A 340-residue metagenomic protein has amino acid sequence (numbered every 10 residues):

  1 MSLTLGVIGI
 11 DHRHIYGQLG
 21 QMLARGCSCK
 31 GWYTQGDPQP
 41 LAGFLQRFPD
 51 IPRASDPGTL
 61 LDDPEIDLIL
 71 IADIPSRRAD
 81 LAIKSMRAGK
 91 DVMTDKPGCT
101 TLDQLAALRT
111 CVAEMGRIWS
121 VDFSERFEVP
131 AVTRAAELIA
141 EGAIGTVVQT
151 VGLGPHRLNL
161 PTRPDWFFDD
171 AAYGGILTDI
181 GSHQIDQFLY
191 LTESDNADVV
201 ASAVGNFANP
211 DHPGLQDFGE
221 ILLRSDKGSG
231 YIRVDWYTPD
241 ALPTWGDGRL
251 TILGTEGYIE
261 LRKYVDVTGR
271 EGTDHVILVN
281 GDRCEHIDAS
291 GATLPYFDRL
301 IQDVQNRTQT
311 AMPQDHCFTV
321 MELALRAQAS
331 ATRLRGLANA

Functional and structural regions predicted by a protein language model:
M1, V7, Y33, L68-L70 (+2 more regions): C-terminal helix-rich "cap/oligomerization" subdomain common to oxidoreductases
M1-F48: N-terminal Rossmann-like dinucleotide-binding module
G6, I51, A241-L242, D247-D315 (+1 more regions): C-terminal glycine/acidic-rich active-site capping loop/insertion
R47-C111: Beta-loop-alpha module in the N-terminal Rossmann-like domain of NAD(P)-dependent dehydrogenases, especially those
S76, C99-L160: A contiguous active-site-proximal alpha/beta segment in oxidoreductase catalytic domains
D122-P130, P161-A197, G214-D217, H316-C317: Mid-domain beta-loop-alpha active-site segment that forms a flexible, acidic cofactor/metal-binding surface
F123-R126, E141-T162, I176, I180-Q184 (+2 more regions): NAD(P)-dependent dehydrogenases' Rossmann-like dinucleotide-binding region
D186-D266, F297-D303: Contiguous beta-strand/loop segments that form the cofactor/metal-binding neighborhood of enzyme cores
